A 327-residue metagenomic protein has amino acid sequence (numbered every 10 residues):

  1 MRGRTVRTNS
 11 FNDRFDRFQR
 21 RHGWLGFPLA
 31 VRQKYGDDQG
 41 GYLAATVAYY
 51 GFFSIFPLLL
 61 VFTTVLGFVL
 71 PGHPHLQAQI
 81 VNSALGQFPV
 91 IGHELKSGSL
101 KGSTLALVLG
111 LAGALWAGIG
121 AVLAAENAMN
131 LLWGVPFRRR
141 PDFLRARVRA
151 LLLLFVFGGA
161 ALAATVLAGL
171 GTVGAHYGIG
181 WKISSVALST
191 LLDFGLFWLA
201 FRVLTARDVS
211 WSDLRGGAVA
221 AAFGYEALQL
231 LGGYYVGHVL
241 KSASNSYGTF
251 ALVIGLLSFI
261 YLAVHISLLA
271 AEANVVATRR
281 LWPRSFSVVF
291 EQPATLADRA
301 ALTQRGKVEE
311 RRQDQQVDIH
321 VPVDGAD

Functional and structural regions predicted by a protein language model:
M1-D327: Membrane-embedded alpha-helices and immediately adjacent juxtamembrane helical segments in alpha-helical membrane
